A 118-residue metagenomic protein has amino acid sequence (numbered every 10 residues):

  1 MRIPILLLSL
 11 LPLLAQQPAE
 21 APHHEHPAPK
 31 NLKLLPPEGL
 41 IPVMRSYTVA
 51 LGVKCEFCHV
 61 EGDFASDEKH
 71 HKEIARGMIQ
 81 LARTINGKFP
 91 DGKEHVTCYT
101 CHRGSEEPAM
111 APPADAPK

Functional and structural regions predicted by a protein language model:
R2-L13: Bacterial N-terminal signal peptides
Q17-L35, D115-K118: N-terminal pre-domain segments of enzymes
P18, T100-K118: Short, functional C-terminal segments
H26-T48, I79-F89: Electrostatic cytochrome c docking/interface patches
L35, V60-T84, A111-K118: Gly/Gly-Pro-rich "capping" loops immediately C-terminal to redox-active cysteine motifs in periplasmic/lumenal
L40-K54, V60-D63, D67-E68, R76: Mature extracytoplasmic or organellar-lumen-exposed domains after removal of signal/transit peptides
G52-G62, H95-S105: The canonical Cys-X-X-Cys-His
